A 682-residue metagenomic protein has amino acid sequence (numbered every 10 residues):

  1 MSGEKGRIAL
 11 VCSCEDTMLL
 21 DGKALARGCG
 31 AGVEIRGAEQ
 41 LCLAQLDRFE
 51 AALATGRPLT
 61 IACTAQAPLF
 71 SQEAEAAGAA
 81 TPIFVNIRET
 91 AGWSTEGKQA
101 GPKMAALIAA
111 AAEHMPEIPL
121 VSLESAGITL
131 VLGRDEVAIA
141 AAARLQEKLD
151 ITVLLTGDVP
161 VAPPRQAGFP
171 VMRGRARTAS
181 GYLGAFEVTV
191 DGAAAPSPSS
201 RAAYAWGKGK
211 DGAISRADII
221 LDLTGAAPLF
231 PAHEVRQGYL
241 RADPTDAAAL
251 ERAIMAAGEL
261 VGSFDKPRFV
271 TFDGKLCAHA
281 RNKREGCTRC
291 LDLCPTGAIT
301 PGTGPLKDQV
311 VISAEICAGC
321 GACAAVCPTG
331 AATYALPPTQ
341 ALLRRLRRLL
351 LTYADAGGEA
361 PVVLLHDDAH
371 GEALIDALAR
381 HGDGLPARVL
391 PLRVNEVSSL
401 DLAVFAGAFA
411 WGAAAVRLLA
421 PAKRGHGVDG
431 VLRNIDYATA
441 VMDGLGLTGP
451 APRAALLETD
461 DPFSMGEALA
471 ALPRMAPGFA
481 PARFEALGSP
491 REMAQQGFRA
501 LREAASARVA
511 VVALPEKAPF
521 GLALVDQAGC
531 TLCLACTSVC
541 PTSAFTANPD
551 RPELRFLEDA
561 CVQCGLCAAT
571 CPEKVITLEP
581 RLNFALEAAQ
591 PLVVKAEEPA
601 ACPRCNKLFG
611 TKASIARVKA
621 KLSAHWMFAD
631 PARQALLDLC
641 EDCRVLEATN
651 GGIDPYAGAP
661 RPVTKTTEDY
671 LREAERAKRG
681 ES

Functional and structural regions predicted by a protein language model:
S2-L293, G297-T300, A360-A373, G430 (+6 more regions): Ferredoxin-type iron-sulfur electron-transfer modules and their immediate structural context
G3, A253, K275, I316 (+4 more regions): Flanking helices and flexible, charged tails adjoining ferredoxin-like Fe-S electron-transfer domains in multi-subunit
D135-E136, C317, A322, C561: Residue-level detector of alpha-helix initiation sites
T296-Q309, A314, A318-C320, T329-G330: Beta-propeller domains
V311-I312, R555-L557: Accessory beta->alpha helical hairpin/"wing" motif in late/C-terminal subdomains of nucleic-acid enzymes
C323, A560-Q563, C567, I576: Repeat-solenoid scaffold signature
L378, A387-R388, A413-A414, P421 (+1 more regions): Long C-terminal interaction/binding lobes of large macromolecular proteins
N548-R555: A cross-kingdom feature marking solvent-exposed beta-strand/loop segments within repeated, beta-rich binding/scaffold
